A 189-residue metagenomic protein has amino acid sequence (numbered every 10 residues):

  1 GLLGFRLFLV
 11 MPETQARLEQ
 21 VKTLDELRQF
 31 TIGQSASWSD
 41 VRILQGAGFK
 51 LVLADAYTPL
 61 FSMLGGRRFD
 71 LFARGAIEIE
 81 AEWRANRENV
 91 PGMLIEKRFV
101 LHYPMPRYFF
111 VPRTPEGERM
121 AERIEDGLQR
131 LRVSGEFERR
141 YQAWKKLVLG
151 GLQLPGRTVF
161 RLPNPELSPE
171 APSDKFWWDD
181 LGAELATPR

Functional and structural regions predicted by a protein language model:
G1-L2, N89-Y103, G151-T158: Short beta-strand->loop
F5-K22, P104-E122: A bilobed periplasmic-binding-protein/Venus flytrap-type ligand-binding module shared by bacterial periplasmic
F8-G48, L60: Bilobed "Venus flytrap"/periplasmic-binding protein-like clamshell domains and structurally analogous long
V41, F61, A121, E125-L128 (+1 more regions): Extracytoplasmic/secreted envelope proteins and their assembly/folding machinery, especially bacterial periplasmic
G46, T58-I77: Short helices/loops that flank or line small-molecule/ion binding pockets
L51-D55: Short acidic-hydrophobic, aromatic-tinged amphipathic segments that line or gate anion-handling sites
A73-E96: A ligand-binding cleft/hinge motif common to bilobed small-molecule-binding domains
D126-R189: An extracytoplasmic/periplasmic, membrane-proximal ligand-sensing/linker region
